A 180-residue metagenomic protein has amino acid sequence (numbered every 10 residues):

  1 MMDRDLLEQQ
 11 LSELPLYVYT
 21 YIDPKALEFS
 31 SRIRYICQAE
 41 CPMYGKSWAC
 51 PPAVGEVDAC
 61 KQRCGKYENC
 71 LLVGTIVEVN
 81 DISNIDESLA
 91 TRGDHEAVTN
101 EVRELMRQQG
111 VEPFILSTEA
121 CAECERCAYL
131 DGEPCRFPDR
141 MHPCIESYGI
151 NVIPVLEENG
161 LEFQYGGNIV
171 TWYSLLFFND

Functional and structural regions predicted by a protein language model:
M1-I22: TRNA-binding/sensing appendages of the translation machinery
Y17-K46, P51-D180: Catalytic cores of enzyme domains
